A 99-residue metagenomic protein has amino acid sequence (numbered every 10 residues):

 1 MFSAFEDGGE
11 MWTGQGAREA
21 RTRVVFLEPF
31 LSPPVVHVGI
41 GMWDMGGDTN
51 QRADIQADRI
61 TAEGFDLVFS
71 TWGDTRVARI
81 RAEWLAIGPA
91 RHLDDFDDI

Functional and structural regions predicted by a protein language model:
M1-I99: Extracellular attachment/recognition segments
